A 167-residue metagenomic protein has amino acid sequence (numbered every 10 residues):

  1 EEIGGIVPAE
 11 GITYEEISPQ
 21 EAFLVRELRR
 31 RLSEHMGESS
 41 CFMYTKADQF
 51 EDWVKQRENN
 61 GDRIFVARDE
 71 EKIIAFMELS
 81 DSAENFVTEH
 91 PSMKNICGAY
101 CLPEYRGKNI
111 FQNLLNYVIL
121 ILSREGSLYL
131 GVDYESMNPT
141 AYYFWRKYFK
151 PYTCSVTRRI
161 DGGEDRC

Functional and structural regions predicted by a protein language model:
E1-G11, Y142, R146-F149, T153-G163: Acyl-donor-binding surface of acyltransferase catalytic domains
T13-R30: A short beta-loop-alpha structural element at the N-terminal edge of CoA-dependent acyl/N-acetyltransferase catalytic
E34-W53: Conserved GNAT-fold acetyl-CoA-binding loop/helix
D52-V66, N95, K150-T153: A short helix-loop-beta-strand connector motif used in the catalytic cores of GNAT acetyltransferases and, in some
V66, K72-D81, N95, Y100: Conserved beta-strand in the GNAT
E89-P103, T157: Conserved acetyl-CoA binding element of GNAT-fold acetyltransferases
C101, G107-R124, K147: Conserved acetyl-CoA-binding loop-helix of GNAT-fold acetyltransferases
L122-Y134: Conserved GNAT acetyl-CoA-binding A-motif
